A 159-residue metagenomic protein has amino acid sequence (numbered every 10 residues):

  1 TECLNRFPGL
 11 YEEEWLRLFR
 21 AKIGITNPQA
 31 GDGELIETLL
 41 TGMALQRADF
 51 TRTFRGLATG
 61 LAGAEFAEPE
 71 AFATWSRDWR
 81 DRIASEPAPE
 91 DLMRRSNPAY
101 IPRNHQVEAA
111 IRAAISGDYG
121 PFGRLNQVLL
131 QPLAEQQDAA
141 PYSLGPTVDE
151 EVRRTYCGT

Functional and structural regions predicted by a protein language model:
T1-T159: Regulatory N- and C-terminal appendages and interdomain linkers associated with kinase/kinase-like NTP transferase
